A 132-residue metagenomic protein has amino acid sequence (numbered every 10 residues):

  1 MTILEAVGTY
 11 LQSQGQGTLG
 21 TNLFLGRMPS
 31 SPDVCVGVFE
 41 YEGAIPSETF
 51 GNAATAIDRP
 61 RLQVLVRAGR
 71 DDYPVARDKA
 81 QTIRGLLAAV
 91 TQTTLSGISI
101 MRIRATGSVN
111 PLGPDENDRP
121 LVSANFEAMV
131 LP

Functional and structural regions predicted by a protein language model:
M1-A54, P74, V90-M101: Small/polar-rich, solvent-exposed N-terminal microdomains that initiate assembly or binding
F24-G26, F39, L65, T106 (+1 more regions): Residues in well-ordered beta-strands of folded domains
E42-I45, R70, V109-P111: Short, well-ordered turn and helix-capping elements at secondary-structure junctions
N52-I57, D115-N117: Short, solvent-exposed beta-strand/turn "edge" segments of beta-rich domains on protein surfaces
A56-R70, P120-V130: Oligomerization/assembly interface segments of phage tail-like spikes and tubes
G69-A89: Mid-chain, well-packed structural core segment of small domains
A88-P132: Acidic-leaning, charged glycine-interspersed low-complexity segments
